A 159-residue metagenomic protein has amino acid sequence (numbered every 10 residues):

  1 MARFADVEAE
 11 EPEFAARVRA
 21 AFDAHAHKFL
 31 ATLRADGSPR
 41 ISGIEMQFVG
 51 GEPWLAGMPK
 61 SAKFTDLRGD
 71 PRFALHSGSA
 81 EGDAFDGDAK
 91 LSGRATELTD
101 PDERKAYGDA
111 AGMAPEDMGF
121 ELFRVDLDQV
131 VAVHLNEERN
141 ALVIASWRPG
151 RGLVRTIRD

Functional and structural regions predicted by a protein language model:
M1-E13, A84-D159: Charged, gly/pro-rich active-site loop segments
F4-R34: Short, conserved active-site entrance elements at the starts or edges of catalytic domains
A15-R17, I41-S42, K60-A62, A110-A111: A generic local structural motif
R19-A20, T65, E81, M113-P115: Short secondary-structure boundary/capping segments
D23-A26, I41, M118, L127: Short gly/pro-enriched beta-turn/loop segments at secondary-structure junctions
H25-P59, T65-L67, F73-G78, D88: Short beta-strand segments
K63-F64, A132: Short beta-strand His + acidic residue motifs that chelate non-heme Fe in jelly-roll/DSBH and cupin folds
